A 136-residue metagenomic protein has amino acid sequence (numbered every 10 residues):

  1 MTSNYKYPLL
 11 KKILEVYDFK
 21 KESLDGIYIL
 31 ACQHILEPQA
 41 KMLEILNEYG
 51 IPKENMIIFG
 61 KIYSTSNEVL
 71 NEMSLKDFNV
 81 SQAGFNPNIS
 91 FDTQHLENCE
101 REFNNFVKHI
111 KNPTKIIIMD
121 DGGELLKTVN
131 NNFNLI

Functional and structural regions predicted by a protein language model:
M1-I136: N-terminal ligand-binding/catalytic initiation module
